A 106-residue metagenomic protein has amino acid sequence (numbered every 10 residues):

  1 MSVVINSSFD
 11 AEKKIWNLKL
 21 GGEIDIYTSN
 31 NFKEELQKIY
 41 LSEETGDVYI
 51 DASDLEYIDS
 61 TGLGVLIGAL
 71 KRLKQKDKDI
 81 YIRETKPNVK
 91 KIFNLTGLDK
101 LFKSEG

Functional and structural regions predicted by a protein language model:
M1-K19: Short beta-strand/loop segment at the start of cytosolic alpha/beta domains
E23-F102: Amphipathic alpha-helical interaction surfaces in cytosolic regulatory modules
S104-G106: Short, Lys/Arg-rich amphipathic alpha-helical interaction segments that bind nucleic acids or acidic protein surfaces
